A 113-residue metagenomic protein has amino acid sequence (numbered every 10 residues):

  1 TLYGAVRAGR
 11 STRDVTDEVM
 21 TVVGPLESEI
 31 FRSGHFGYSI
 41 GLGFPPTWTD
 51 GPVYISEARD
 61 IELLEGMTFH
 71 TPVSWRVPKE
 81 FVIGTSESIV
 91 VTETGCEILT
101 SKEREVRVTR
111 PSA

Functional and structural regions predicted by a protein language model:
T1-A113: Active-site neighborhoods and metal-handling regions in enzymes and metal-associated proteins
